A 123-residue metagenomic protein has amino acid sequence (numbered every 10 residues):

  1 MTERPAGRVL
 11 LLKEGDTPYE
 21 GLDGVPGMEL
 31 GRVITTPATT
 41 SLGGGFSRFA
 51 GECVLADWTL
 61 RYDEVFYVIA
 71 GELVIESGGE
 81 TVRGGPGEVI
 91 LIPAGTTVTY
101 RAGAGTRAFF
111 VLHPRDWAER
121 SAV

Functional and structural regions predicted by a protein language model:
M1-F46, A56: A short, N-terminal "cap"/entry segment at the start of jelly-roll beta-barrel domains of the cupin/DSBH fold
T35-L42, A50-V65, G78: A short beta-loop-beta micro-motif enriched in histidine and acidic residues
A56, I75, A108-F110: Short hydrophobic/aromatic-rich beta-strand segments that constitute the beta-sheet cores of beta-sandwich/beta-barrel
I69-A70, A104: A cytosolic small-molecule/anion-sensing beta-strand core signal
G71-L73, G87: Short hydrophobic/aromatic patches on the structural cores and recognition surfaces of FHA
G78-A94: Short acidic-glycine-tyrosine-enriched beta hairpin
A94-E119: Ligand-binding loop in jelly-roll beta-barrel domains
